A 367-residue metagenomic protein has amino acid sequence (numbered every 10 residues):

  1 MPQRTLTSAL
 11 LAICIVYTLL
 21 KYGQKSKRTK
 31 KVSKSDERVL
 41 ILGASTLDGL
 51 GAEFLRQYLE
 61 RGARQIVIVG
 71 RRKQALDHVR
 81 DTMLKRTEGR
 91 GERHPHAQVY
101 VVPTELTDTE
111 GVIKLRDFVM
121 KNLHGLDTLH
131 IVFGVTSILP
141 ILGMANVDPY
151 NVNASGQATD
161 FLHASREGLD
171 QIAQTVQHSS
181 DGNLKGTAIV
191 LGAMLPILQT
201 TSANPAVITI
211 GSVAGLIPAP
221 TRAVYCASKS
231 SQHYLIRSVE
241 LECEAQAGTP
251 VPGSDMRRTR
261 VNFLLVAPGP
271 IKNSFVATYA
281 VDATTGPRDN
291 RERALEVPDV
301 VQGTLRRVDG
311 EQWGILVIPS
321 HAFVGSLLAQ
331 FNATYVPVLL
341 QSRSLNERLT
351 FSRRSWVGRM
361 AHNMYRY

Functional and structural regions predicted by a protein language model:
P2-I13, A283-T284, R291-Y367: C-terminal tail/cap regions
K21-V67: Canonical Rossmann dinucleotide-binding motif of NAD(H)/NADP(H)-dependent dehydrogenases/reductases, specifically
A63-H78: Conserved glycine-rich Rossmann-like NAD(P)H-binding loop of the short-chain dehydrogenase/reductase
I113, K121, G134-Q177, T221: Conserved mid-core segment of classical short-chain dehydrogenase/reductases
L191, S228: Active-site helix of classical SDR
S212: Residue(s) in the substrate-gating loop at a strand-loop-helix junction that position the organic substrate next
E240-A322: SDR active-site lid
